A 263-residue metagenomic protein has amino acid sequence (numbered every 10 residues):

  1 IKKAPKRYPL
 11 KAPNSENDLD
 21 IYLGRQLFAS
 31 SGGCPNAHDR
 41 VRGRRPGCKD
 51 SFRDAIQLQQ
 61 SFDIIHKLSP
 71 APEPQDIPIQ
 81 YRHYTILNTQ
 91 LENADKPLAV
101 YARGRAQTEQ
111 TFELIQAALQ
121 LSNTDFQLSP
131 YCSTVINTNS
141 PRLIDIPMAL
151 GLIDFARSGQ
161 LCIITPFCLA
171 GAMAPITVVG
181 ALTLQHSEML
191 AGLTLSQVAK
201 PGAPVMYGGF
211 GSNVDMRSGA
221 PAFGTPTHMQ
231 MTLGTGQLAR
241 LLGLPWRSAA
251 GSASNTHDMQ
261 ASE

Functional and structural regions predicted by a protein language model:
I1-G43: Glycine-rich, N-terminal phosphate-binding loop and its surrounding beta-alpha-beta segment
G47-E263: Helix-rich catalytic cores of soluble enzyme domains
